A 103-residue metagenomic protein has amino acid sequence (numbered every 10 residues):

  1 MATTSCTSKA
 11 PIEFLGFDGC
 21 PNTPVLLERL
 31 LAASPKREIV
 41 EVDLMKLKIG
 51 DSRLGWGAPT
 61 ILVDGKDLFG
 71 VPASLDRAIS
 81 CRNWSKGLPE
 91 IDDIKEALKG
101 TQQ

Functional and structural regions predicted by a protein language model:
A2-A33: Local sequence-structure signature of Cys/Sec-based thiol-disulfide redox active-site neighborhoods
T3, I49-S52: Short, flexible, glycine/charge-rich loop motifs used to bind or transfer phosphoryl groups or to couple energy/partner
F17, N22, V42, R53 (+1 more regions): Auxiliary Fe-S-binding modules of radical SAM enzymes
L27-L30, W56-G57, L75-D76: Short, glycine/charged-enriched secondary-structure capping and boundary segments
S34-E38, G57: Short glycine/proline-enriched coil/turn segments at helix->beta-strand junctions
R37-G50: Thiol-based oxidoreductase modules, predominantly thioredoxin-like and allied folds used for disulfide exchange
R53-A73: Short, structured active-site "lid" loops
K66-Q103: Non-catalytic, surface beta->alpha helical segment in thiol-disulfide oxidoreductase systems
